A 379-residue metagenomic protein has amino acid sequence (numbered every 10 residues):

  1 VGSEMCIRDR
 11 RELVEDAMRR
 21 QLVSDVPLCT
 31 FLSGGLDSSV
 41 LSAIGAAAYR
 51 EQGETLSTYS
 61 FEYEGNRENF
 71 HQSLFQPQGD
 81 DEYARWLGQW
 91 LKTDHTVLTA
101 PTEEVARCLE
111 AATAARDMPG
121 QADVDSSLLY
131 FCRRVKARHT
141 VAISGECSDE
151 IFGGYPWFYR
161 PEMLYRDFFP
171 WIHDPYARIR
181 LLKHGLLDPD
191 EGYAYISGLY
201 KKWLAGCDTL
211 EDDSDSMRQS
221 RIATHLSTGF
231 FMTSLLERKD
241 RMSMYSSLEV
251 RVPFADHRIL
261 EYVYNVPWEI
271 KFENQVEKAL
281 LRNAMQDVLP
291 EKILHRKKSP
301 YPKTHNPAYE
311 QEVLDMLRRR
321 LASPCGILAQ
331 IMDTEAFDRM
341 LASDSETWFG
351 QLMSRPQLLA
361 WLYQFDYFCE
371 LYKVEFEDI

Functional and structural regions predicted by a protein language model:
V1-I7: Short, small-residue-biased leader/transition segments that mark boundaries at the very start of proteins
D9-T30, R134-R138, A142, L235 (+1 more regions): Phosphate/ATP-binding catalytic cores across multiple sugar-kinase/actin-like superfamilies, primarily ASKHA
L13-M18, L36, V40-G45, L87 (+7 more regions): Structural preference for long, well-ordered alpha-helical segments in enzyme cores
C29-F31, L36-E82: ATP-dependent adenylation/pyrophosphate-handling site
T30-S33, S57-E62, V97-T99, I143-C147 (+3 more regions): Short beta-strand segments
E54-E64, F75-A115, K202-G206: A conserved beta-strand->alpha-helix junction
V124, V141-I143, P175-I379: Adenosyl-5′-phosphate
F152-A177: A mobile, often basic/glycine-rich helix-loop segment that functions as the active-site lid/recognition loop
